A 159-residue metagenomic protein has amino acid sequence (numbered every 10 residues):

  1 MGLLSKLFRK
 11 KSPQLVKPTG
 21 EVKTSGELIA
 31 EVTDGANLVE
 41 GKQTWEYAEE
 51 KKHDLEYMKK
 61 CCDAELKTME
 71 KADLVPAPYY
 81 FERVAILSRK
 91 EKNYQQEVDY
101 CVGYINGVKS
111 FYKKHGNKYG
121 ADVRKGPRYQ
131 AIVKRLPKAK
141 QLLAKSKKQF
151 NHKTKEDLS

Functional and structural regions predicted by a protein language model:
G2-A72, A139-S159: N-terminal alpha-helical interaction modules that lie
G35, K42, E82-S88, V98 (+1 more regions): Conserved small-residue packing positions in alpha-helical repeats and bundles
D63-A72, S110-R124: Flexible helix-coil transition and linker loops at the boundaries of alpha-helical arrays
P76, Q96, A121-A131, R135: Structural signature of alpha-solenoid helical repeat junctions
Y94-Y112: TPR/TPR-like (Sel1-like) alpha-helical repeat modules
V108-K118, K147-K155: Boundary/linker segments of alpha-helical solenoid repeat arrays
